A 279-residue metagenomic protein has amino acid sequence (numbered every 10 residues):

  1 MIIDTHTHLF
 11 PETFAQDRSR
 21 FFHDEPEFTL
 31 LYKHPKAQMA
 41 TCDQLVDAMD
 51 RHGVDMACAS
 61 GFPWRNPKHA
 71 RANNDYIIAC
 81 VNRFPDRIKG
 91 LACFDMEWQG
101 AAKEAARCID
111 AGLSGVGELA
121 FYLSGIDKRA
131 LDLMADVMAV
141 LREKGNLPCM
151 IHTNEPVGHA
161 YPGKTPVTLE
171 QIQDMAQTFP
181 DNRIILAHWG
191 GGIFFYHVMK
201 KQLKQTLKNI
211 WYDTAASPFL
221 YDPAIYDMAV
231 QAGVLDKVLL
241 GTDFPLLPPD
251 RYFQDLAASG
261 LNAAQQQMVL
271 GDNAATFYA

Functional and structural regions predicted by a protein language model:
M1-H8, F14-M56, A106, A232-L239 (+1 more regions): Mid-to-C-terminal alpha-helical segments outside catalytic/metal-binding sites
H6, M49, A57, I77 (+7 more regions): Divalent metal-coordination and catalytic microenvironments
T7-L9, G61, A92-M96, G117-F121 (+4 more regions): A cross-domain feature marking catalytic cores of carbohydrate-active enzymes and several ubiquitous metabolic/repair
H8-T13, W64-P67, M96-G100, L123-G125 (+4 more regions): Active-site environment of divalent metal-dependent phosphoester hydrolases
F14-S19, R71-A72, K103-E104, Y161-K164 (+3 more regions): Short aromatic-enriched loop/helix-cap "lid" or pocket-rim segments at secondary-structure transitions that line
C42-V46, N74-V81, A105-A106, M134-M138 (+3 more regions): Generic structural signal for well-ordered alpha-helices, preferentially at hydrophobic/aromatic core positions
D55-M56, W64-V157, Y161: Active-site gating/metal-coordination segments in enzymes
S114-G115, D127-L239: Catalytic pocket-lining loop regions of alpha/beta-barrel enzymes, especially the amidohydrolase/enolase/GH5 lineages
